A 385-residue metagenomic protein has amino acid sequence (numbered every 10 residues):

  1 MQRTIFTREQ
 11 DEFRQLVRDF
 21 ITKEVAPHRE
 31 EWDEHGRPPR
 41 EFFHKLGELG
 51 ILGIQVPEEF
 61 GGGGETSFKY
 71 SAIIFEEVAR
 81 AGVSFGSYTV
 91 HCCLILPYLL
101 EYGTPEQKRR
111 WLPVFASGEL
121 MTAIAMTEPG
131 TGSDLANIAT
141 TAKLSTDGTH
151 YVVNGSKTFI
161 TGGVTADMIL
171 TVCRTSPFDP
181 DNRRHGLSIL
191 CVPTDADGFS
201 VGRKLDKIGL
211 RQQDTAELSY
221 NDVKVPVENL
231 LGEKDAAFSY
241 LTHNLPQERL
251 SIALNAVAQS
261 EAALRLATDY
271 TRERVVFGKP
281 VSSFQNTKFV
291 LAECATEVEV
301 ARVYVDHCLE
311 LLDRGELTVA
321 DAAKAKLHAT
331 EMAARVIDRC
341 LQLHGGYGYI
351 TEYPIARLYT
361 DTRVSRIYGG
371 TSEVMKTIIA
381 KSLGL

Functional and structural regions predicted by a protein language model:
M1-A81, F85-G86, Y102-Q107, V114-E119 (+5 more regions): Alpha-helical interface subdomain recognition
G50, I74-A79, V172-R174, V192-D197 (+1 more regions): Short Ser/Thr-interspersed hydrophobic loop/turn segments at strand-loop and sheet-helix junctions that line or gate
F115, G130-S133, F159-G162, P180-D181 (+1 more regions): Short Gly/Pro-enriched turn/cap motifs at secondary-structure boundaries
G118-M126, V172: A short, Trp-centered hydrophobic/proline-enriched beta-strand micro-motif
N137-I138, D195-P226: Flexible, small-/acidic-enriched active-site or ligand-binding loops
T140-L144: A structural signal for short hydrophobic beta-strand segments in well-ordered beta-sheet cores
T149-V201: A short core secondary-structure module
L218-Y240: Long, acidic (Asp/Glu-rich), low-complexity accessory segments flanking structured domains
